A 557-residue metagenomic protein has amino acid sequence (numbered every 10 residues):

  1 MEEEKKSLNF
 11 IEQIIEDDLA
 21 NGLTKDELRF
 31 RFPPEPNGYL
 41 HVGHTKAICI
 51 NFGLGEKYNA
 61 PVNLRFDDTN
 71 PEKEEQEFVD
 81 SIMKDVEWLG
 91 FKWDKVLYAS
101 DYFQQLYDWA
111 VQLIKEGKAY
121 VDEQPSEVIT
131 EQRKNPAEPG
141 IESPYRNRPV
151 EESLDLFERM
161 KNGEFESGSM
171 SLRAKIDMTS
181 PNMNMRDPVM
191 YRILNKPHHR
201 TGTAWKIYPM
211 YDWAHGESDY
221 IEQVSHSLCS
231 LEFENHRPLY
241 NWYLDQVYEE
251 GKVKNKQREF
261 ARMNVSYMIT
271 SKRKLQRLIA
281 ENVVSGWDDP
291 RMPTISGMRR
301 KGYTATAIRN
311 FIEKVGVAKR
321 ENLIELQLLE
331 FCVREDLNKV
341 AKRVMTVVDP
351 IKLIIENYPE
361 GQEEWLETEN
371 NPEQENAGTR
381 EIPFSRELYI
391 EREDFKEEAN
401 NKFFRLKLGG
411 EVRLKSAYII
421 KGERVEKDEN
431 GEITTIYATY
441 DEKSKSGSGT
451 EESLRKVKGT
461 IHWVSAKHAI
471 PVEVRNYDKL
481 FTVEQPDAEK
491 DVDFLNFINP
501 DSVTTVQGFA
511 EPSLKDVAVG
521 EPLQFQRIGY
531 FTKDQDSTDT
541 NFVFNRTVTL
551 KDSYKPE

Functional and structural regions predicted by a protein language model:
K6-M83, H199-S230: N-terminal catalytic cores of NTP/NDP-binding nucleotidyl/phosphoryl-transfer enzymes
N21-K25, G53-P61, D85-K95, Y220-I221 (+2 more regions): Secondary-structure transition/capping motifs at alpha-helix termini and the adjoining loop/turn into the next element
G22, N51, I82, L113 (+3 more regions): Residue-level signal for inorganic ion chemistry
P33-P36, R65-K73, K95-Q104, E127 (+5 more regions): Conserved short loop/turn motifs at secondary-structure junctions
D68-N70, Q76, Y98, Q112-L275 (+3 more regions): Active-site cores that bind ATP or allylic diphosphates and position pyrophosphate for catalysis
F78-Q104, W109-A110, G117-Y120: A glycine-rich helix N-cap at a beta->alpha junction
F233-R237, N241-Y243, R309, E313-G316 (+1 more regions): Core subunits and conserved enzymes of cellular information-processing and envelope-translocation systems across
V253-C332: Long, charged, mostly alpha-helical binding arms that flank functional sites
